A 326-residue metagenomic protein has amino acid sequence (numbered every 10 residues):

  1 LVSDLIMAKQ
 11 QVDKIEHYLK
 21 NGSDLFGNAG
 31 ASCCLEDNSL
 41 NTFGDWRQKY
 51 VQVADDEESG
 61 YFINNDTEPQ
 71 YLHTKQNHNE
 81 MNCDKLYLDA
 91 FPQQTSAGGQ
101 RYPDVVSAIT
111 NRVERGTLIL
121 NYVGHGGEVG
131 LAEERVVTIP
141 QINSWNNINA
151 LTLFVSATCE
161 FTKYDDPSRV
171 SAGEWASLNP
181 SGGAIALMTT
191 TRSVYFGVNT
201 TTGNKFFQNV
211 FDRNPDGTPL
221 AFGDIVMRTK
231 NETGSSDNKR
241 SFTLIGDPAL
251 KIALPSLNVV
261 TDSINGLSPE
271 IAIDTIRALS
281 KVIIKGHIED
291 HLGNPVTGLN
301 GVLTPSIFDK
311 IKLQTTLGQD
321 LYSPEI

Functional and structural regions predicted by a protein language model:
L1-I326: Cysteine-dependent hydrolase recognition
